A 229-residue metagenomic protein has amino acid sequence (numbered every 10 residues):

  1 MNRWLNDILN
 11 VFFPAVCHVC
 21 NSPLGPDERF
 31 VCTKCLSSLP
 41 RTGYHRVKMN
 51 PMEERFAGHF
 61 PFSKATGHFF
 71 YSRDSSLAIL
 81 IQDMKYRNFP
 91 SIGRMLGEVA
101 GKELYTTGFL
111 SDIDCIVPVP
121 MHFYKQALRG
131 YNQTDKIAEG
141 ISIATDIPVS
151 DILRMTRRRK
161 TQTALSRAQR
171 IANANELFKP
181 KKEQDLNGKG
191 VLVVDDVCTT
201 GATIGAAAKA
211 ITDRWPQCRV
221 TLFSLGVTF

Functional and structural regions predicted by a protein language model:
M1-V194, T199-F229: Glycine-rich phosphate/pyrophosphate-handling loop used in enzymes and phosphotransfer proteins
